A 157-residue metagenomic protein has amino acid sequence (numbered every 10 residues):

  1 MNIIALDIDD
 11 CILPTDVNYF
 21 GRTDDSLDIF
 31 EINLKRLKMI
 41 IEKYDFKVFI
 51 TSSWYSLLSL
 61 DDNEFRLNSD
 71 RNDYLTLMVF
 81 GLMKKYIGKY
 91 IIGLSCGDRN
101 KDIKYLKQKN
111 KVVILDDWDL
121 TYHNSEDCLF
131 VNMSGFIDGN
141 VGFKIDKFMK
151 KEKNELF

Functional and structural regions predicted by a protein language model:
M1-I3, N110-K111: Hydrophobic/aromatic side chains embedded in well-ordered alpha-helices
N2-C96: Alpha-helical substrate-recognition element adjacent to the catalytic core
N68-F157: C-terminal cap/substrate-recognition subdomain and adjoining C-terminal extension of metal-dependent phosphatase-like
